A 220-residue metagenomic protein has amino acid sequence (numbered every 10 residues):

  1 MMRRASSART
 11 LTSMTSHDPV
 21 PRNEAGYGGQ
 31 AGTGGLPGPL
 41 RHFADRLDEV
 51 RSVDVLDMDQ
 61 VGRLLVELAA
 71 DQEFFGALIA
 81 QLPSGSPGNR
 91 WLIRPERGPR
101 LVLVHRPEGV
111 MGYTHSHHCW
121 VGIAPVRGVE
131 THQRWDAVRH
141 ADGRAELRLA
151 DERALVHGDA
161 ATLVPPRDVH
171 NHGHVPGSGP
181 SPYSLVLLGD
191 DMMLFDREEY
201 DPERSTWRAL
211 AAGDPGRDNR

Functional and structural regions predicted by a protein language model:
M2-D71: N-terminal leader/capping segments at the start of a protein or of a new domain
L82-E108, A160: A short glycine-rich, His/Asp/Glu-containing loop-to-beta-strand
V102-S116, P165-R167: Conserved short histidine dyad/triad with adjacent acidic residue
H118-D136: Glycine- and acidic-residue-biased ligand/ion/polar-headgroup-sensing regions
G122, A137-H170, A212: Short acidic-glycine-tyrosine-enriched beta hairpin
G122-A124, S178-F195: A short hydrophobic beta-strand segment most commonly corresponding to one strand of the jelly-roll/cupin
N171-P176: Asparagine-centered strand-capping/turn motif at beta-strand->loop junctions
D201-R220: Long hydrophobic alpha-helical segments typical of transmembrane helices together with their membrane-interfacial
